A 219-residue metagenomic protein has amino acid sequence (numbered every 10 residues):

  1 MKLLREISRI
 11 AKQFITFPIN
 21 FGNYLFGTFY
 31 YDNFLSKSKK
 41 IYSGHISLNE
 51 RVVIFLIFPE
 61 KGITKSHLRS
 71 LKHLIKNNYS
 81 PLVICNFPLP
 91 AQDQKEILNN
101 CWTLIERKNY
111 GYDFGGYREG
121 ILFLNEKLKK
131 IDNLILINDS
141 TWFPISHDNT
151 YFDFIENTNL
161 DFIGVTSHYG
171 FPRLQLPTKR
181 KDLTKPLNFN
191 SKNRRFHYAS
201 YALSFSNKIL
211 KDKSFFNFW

Functional and structural regions predicted by a protein language model:
M1-W219: ER/Golgi luminal nucleotide-sugar-dependent glycosyltransferases, focusing on the catalytic module
